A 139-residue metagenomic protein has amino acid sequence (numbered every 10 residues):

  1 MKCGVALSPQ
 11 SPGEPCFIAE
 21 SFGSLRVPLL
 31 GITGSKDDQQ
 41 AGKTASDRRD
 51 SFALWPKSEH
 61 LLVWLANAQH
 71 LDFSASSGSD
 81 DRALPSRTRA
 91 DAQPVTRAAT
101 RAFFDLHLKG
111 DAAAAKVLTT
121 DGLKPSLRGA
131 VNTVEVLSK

Functional and structural regions predicted by a protein language model:
M1-Q69: The feature captures the conserved acid-bearing segment of alpha/beta-hydrolase catalytic domains
N67-H70, A75-K139: Alpha/beta-hydrolase-fold serine-hydrolase catalytic core, especially in secreted/extracellular enzymes
